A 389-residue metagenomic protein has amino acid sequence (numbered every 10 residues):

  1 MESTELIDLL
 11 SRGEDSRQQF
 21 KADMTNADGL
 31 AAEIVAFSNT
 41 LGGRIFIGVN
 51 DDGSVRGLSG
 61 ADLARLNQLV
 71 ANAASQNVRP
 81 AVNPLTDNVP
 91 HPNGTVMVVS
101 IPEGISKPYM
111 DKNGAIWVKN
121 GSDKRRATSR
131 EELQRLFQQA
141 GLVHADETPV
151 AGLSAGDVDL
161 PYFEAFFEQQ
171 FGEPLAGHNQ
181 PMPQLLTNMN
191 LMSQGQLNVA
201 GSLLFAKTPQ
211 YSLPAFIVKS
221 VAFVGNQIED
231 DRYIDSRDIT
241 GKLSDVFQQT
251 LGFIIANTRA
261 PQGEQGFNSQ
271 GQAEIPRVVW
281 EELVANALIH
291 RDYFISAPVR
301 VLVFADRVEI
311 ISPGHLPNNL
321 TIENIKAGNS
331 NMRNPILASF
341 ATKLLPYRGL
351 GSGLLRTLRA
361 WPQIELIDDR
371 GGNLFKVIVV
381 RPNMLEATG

Functional and structural regions predicted by a protein language model:
M1-V98, G104-K107, E274: Polybasic/polar functional segments that serve as interface/processing modules
R44, S54, R307-E309, L374: Structural motif
V49, P90-P92, L213, V303 (+1 more regions): Generic beta-strand structural signal
V55-S59, M110, S212-L213, V221 (+2 more regions): Amphipathic coiled-coil signal-relay and dimerization helices
A81-S154, F294-P298, L344, R348-G351 (+2 more regions): Intrinsically disordered, low-complexity regulatory tails
G121-A297, V303-D306, P317-S330, G353 (+2 more regions): Active-site helix-to-loop segments that bind/position phosphate- or nucleotide-bearing substrates and donors across
V308-L344, P382-G389: Glycine-rich/acidic phosphate-handling loop/turn and adjacent ATP-lid/helix of nucleotide-binding kinase/ATPase domains
